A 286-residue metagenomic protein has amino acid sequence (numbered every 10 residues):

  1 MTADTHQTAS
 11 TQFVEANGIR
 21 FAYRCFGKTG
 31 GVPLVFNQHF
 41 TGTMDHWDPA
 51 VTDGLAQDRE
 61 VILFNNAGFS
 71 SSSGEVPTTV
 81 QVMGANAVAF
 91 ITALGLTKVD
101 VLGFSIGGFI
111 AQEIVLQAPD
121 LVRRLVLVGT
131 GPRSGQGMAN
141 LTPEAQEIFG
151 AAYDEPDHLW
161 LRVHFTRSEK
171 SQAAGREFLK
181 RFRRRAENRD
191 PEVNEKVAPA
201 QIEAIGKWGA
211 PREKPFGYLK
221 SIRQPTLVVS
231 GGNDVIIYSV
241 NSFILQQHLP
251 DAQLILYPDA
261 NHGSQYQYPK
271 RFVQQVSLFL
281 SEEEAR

Functional and structural regions predicted by a protein language model:
I19-S73: Conserved HGGG/HGGXW glycine-rich cap/lid loop of the alpha/beta-hydrolase fold
I62-L102, Q274: Active-site loop/oxyanion-hole signature of alpha/beta-hydrolase fold enzymes
G103, G107, A111: Gly/Ala-rich beta-loop-alpha elbow adjacent to hydrolase catalytic centers
L116, R123-P156: Flexible "cap/lid" loop of the alpha/beta hydrolase fold
E147, L161-K220: Alpha/beta-hydrolase
I222, V228-S230: Short beta-strand/loop motif that positions the catalytic acidic residue of the alpha/beta-hydrolase fold
V235-N241: Conserved alpha/beta-hydrolase "acid-adjacent" motif
A252-R286: Catalytic active-site module of serine/aspartate enzymes centered on a nucleophile-bearing elbow/loop
